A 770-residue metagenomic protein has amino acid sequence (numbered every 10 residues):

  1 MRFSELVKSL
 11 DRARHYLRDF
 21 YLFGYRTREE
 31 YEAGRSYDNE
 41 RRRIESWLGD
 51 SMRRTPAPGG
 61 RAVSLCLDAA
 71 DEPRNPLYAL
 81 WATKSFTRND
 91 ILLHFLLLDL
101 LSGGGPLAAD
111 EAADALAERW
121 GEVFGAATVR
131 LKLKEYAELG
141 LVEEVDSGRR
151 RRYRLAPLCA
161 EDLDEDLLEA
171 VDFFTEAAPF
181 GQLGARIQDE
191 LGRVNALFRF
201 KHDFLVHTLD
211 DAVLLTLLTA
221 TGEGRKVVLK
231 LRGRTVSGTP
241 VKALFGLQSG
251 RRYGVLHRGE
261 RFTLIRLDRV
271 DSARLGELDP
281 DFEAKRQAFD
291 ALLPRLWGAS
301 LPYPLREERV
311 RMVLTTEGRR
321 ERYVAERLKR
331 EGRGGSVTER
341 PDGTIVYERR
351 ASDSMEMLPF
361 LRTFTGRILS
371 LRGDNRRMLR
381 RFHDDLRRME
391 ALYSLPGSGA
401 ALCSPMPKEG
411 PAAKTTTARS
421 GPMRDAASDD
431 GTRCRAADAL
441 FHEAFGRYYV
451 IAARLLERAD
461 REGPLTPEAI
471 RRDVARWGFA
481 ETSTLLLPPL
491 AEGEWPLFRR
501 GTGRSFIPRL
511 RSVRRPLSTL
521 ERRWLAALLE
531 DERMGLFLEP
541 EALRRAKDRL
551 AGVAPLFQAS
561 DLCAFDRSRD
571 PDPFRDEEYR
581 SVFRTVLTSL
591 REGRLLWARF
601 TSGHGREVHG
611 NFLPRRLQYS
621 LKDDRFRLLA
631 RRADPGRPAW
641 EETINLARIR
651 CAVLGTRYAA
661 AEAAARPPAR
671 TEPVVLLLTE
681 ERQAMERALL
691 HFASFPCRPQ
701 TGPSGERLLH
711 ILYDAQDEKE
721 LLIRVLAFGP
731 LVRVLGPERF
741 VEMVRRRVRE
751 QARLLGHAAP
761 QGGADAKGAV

Functional and structural regions predicted by a protein language model:
M1-R61: Eukaryotic partner-binding/assembly regions in large regulatory complexes
M1-S9, E72-L98, D429-I451: Short alpha-helical segments that sit at the start of domains
A13-Y21, L48, H94-L96, L100 (+8 more regions): Bulky hydrophobic/aromatic content
R18-L22, R26, E190-G192, G276-L278 (+5 more regions): Polybasic (Lys/Arg-rich)
G24-G34, D114-F124, R472-F479: Short helix-coil junctions and helix-kink-helix linkers
E30-Y37, G192-V310, K408-S428, L556-V675 (+1 more regions): Core beta-strand-centered patch of the WYL/Sm-like small regulatory domain
E32-R43, E122-E135, S483-L486: Short amphipathic alpha-helical interaction segments
A70-R130: Well-ordered mid-protein domain cores that form the structural environment of catalytic cofactors
